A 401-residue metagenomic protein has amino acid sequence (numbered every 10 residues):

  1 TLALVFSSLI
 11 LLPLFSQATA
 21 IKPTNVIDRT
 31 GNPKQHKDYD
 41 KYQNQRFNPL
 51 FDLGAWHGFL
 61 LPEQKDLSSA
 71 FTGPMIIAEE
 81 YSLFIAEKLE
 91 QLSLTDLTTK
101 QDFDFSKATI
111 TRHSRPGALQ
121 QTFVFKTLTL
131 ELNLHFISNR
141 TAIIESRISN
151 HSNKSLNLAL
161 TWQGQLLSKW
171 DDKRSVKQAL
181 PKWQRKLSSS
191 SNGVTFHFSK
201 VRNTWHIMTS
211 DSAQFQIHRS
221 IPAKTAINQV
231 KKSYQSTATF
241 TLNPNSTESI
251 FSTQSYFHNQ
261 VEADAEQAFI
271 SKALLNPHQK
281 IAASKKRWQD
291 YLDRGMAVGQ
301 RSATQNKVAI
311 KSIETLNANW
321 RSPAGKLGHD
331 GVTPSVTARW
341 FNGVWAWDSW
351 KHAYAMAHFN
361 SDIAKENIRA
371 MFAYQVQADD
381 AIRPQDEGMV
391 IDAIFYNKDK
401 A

Functional and structural regions predicted by a protein language model:
V5-F6, F15-A303, W347, F359: Terminal accessory carbohydrate-recognition/targeting modules of carbohydrate-active enzymes
L11-L12: Low-complexity, intrinsically disordered segments with a bias for serine/threonine
A108-H113, A297-A338, I382: Conserved oxyanion/phosphate-binding beta-strand-loop segments in alpha/beta enzyme cores
A142-I144, I250-S252, V308, T315 (+1 more regions): Alpha-helical packing segments of well-folded alpha/beta enzyme cores
T304-K307, K311, K351, I363-E366 (+1 more regions): Extracytoplasmic/secreted proteins, especially bacterial periplasmic and envelope-associated proteins
K307, W340-K351, F359, A401: Aromatic- and histidine-enriched alpha-helix N-cap/loop-to-helix transition segments that scaffold the rims
K311, T315-N319, A355-H358, N367-Y374: Generic, well-ordered alpha-helical scaffold segments in large soluble proteins
G325-P334, V344, N360-A401: Helix-terminus loop motifs that line ligand-binding clefts
